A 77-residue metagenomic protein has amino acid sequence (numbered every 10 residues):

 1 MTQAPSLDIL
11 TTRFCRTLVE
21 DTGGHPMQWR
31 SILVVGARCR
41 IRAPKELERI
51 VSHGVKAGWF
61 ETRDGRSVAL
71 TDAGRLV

Functional and structural regions predicted by a protein language model:
M1-G24: Short alpha-helical segments that sit at the start of domains
I9, R13, R49-I50, A69-D72: Amphipathic alpha-helical interaction segments
F14, I32, F60, V68-L70: Hydrophobic beta-strand residues in large extracellular and virion-surface proteins
T17, D21, R38-C39, A57: Alpha-helix C-capping/helix-to-loop hinge sites
G24-R38: Short acidic, hydrophobic short linear motifs in intrinsically disordered regions
R40-K56: Short amphipathic alpha-helical interaction segments
V55-G65: A short, conserved structural fragment
G65-V77: Short, cationic-aromatic polyanion-contact patches
